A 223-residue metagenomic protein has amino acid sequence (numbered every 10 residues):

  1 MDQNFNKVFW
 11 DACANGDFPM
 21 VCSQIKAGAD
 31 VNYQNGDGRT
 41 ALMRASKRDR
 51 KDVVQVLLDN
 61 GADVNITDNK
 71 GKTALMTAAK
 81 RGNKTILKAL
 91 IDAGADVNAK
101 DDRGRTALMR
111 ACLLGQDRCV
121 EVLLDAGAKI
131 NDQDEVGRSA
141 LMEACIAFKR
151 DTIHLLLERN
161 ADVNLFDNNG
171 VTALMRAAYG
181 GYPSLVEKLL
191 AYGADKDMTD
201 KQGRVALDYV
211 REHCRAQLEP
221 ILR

Functional and structural regions predicted by a protein language model:
M1-A27, G36-R39: Intrinsically disordered, low-complexity regulatory segments in ankyrin-centric signaling systems
M1-F9, A126, R159, A191-R223: Ankyrin-repeat-protein effector appendages
D11-G16, R44-R50, T77-N83, R110-Q116 (+3 more regions): Ankyrin repeat A-helix N-terminal signature
D17-I25, R50-L58, N83-I91, Q116-L124 (+3 more regions): Ankyrin repeat structural motif
